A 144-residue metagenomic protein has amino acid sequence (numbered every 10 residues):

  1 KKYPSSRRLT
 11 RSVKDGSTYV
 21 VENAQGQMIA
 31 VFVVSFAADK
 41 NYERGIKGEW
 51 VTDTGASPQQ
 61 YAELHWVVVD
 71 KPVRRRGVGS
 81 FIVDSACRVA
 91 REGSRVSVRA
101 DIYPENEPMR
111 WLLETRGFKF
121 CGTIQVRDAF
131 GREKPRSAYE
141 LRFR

Functional and structural regions predicted by a protein language model:
K1-R11: Conserved GNAT-fold acetyl-CoA-binding loop/helix
D15-V34: Conserved beta-hairpin
V33-W66, D128-F130: Conserved acyl-donor/pantetheine-binding loop and adjacent beta-alpha core of acyl/acetyltransferases and related
T52, H65-R74, I102-Y103: A short, internal acetyl-CoA/4′-phosphopantetheine-binding micro-motif in the GNAT/acyltransferase core
W66-V69, R75-R88, W111, T115: Conserved acetyl-CoA-binding loop-helix of GNAT-fold acetyltransferases
S80, E92, P104-G122: Conserved active-site alpha-helix within GNAT-family acetyltransferase domains
V83, A90-I102: Conserved GNAT acetyl-CoA-binding A-motif
R116, V126-R144: C-terminal "cap" of GNAT-fold acetyltransferases
